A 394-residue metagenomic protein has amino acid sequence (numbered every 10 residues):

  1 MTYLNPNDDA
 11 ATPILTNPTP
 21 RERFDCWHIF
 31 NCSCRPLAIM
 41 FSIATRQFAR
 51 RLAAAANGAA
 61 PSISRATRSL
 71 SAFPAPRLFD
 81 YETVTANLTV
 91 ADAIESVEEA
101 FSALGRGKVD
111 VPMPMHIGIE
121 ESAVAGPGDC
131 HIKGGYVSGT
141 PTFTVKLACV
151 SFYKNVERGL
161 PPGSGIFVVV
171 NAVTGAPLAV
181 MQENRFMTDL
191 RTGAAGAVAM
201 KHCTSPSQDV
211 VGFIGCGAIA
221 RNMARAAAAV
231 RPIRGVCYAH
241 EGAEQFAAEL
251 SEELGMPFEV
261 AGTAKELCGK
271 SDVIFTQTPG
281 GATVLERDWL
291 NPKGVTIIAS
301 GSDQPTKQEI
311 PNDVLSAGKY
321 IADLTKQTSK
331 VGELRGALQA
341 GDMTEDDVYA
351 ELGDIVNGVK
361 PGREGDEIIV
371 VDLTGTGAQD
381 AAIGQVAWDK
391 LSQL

Functional and structural regions predicted by a protein language model:
F41-D189, A197, T204-S207, A350 (+1 more regions): N-terminal ligand-binding/catalytic initiation module
T83-T85, D303-L394: Adenosine-phosphate binding glycine-rich loop
G196, S207-A228, A239-G242: Glycine-rich adenosine-cofactor-binding loop
C203-V210, N291-P292: Short helix-loop-beta connector
V230-S251: NAD(P)-binding Rossmann-fold cofactor-contacting core
E252-D342: Rossmann-like adenosine-cofactor binding region
